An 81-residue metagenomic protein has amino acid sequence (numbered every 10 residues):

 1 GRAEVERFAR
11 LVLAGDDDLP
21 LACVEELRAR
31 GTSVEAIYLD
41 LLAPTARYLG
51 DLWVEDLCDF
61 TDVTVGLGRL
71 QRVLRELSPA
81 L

Functional and structural regions predicted by a protein language model:
G1-A80: Long amphipathic alpha-helical segments
